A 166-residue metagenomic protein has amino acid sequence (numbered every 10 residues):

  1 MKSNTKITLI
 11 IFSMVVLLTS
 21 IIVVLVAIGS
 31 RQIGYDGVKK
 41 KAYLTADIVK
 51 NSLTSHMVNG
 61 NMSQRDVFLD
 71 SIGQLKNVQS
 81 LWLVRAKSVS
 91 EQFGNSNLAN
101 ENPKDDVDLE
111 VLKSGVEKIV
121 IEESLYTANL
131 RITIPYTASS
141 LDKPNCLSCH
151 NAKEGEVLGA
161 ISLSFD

Functional and structural regions predicted by a protein language model:
M1-G29: Extreme N-terminal signal-anchor transmembrane helix of membrane signaling/transducer proteins, especially in bacteria
V16-L18, R31-D36, E110-S114: Short acidic/polar alpha-helix capping motifs at helix-coil junctions
I28-N51, S55, N59, S63: Juxtamembrane membrane-water interface segments immediately C-terminal to a transmembrane helix
G34, I121-E123, K153: Short secondary-structure boundary/capping segments
D47-N51, S63-Y136: Extracytoplasmic ligand-binding sensor domains of the Cache superfamily
K76, P144, E156: Structured loop/turn residues at beta-strand edges in well-structured enzyme cores
S140-K153: The canonical Cys-X-X-Cys-His
E154-D166: Juxtamembrane amphipathic/hinge helix adjacent to a transmembrane helix
